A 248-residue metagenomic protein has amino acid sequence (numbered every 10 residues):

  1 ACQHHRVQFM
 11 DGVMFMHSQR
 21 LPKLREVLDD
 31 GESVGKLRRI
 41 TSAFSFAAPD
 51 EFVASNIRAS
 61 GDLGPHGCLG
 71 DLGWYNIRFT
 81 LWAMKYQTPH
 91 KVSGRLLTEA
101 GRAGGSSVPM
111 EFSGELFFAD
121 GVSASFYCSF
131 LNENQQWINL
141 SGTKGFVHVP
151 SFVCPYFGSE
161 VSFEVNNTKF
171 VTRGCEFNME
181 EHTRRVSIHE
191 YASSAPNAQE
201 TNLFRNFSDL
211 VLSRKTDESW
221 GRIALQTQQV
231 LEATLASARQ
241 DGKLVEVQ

Functional and structural regions predicted by a protein language model:
A1-Q8: Rossmann-fold NAD(P)-binding glycine/threonine-rich loop
V7, F15-G105, D241: Predominantly a Rossmann-like dinucleotide-binding segment in NAD(P)-dependent oxidoreductases
L21, N76-I77, E200-R205, L231-E232: A general structural signal for well-ordered alpha-helical segments in protein cores
G114-G121, L140-G142: Active-site beta-strand termini and strand-to-loop segments that position acidic
V122, F126-Q136: Glycine-rich phosphate/pyrophosphate-binding beta-alpha loops
K144-R222, K243-V247: C-terminal glycine/acidic-rich active-site capping loop/insertion
V230-Q240: Short arginine-rich
